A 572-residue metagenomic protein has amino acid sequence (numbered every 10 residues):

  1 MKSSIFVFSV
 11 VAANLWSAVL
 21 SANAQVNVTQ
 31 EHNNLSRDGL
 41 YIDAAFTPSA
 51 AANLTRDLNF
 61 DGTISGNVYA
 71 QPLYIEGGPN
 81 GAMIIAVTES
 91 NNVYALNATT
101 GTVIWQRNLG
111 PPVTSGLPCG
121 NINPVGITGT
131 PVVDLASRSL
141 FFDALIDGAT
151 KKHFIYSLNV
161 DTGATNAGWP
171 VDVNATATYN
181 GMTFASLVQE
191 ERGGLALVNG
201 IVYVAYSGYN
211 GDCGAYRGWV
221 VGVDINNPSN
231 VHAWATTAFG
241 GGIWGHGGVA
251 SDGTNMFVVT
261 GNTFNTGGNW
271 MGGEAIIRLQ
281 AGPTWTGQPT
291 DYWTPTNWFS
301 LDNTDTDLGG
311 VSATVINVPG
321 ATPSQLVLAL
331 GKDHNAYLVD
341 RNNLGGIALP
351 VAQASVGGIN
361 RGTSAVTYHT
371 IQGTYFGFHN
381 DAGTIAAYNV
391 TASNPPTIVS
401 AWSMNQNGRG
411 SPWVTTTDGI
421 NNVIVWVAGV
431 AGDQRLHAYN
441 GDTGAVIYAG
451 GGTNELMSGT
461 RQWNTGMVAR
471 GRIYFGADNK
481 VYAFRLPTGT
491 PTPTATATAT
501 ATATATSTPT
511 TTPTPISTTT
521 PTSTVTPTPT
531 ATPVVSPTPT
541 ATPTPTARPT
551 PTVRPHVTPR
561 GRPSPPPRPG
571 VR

Functional and structural regions predicted by a protein language model:
M1-I5: Positively charged n-region of N-terminal signal peptides that target proteins for export
A13-N23: C-terminal segment of classical bacterial N-terminal signal peptides
Q25-P319, S324-G346, I359-H369, T374-Y388 (+3 more regions): Mobile, glycine-rich extracellular loop/lid and propeptide segments that shape or gate substrate/ligand access
A348-I359, I398-S403, G452: Inter-blade linker and blade-boundary elements of WD-repeat/beta-propeller domains
T384-N407: Flexible internal linker/loop segments at domain or repeat junctions
T488-G570: Ser/Thr-rich, Proline-interspersed low-complexity disordered segments
